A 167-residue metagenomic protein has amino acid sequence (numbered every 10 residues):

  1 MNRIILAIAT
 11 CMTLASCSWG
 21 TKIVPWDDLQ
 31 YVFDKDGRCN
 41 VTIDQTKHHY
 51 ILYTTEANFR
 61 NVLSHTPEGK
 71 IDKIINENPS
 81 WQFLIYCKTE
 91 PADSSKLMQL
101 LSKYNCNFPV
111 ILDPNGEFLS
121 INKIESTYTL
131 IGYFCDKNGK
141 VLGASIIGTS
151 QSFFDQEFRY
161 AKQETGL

Functional and structural regions predicted by a protein language model:
I4-L14: Sec-dependent N-terminal signal peptides
C17-I43, T66: N-terminal "domain-start" segment that seeds a small globular fold
V32, I111, F134-C135: Hydrophobic beta-strand positions
N40-S64, G69: Short active-site neighborhood of thiol/selenol oxidoreductases, capturing the structured segment around
E56-V62, E90-A92, V141, T149-S150: Short acidic, S/G/P-rich loop/turn micro-motifs used as interaction or catalytic elements
V62-K103, F118-S120: Structural microenvironment flanking redox-active thiols in thiol-disulfide oxidoreductases
M98-T129: Short, internal strand/loop/helix patches that form the active-site neighborhood or redox-interaction surface
F134-L167: Thiol-/selenol-based redox modules, centered on thioredoxin-like and closely related oxidoreductase domains
